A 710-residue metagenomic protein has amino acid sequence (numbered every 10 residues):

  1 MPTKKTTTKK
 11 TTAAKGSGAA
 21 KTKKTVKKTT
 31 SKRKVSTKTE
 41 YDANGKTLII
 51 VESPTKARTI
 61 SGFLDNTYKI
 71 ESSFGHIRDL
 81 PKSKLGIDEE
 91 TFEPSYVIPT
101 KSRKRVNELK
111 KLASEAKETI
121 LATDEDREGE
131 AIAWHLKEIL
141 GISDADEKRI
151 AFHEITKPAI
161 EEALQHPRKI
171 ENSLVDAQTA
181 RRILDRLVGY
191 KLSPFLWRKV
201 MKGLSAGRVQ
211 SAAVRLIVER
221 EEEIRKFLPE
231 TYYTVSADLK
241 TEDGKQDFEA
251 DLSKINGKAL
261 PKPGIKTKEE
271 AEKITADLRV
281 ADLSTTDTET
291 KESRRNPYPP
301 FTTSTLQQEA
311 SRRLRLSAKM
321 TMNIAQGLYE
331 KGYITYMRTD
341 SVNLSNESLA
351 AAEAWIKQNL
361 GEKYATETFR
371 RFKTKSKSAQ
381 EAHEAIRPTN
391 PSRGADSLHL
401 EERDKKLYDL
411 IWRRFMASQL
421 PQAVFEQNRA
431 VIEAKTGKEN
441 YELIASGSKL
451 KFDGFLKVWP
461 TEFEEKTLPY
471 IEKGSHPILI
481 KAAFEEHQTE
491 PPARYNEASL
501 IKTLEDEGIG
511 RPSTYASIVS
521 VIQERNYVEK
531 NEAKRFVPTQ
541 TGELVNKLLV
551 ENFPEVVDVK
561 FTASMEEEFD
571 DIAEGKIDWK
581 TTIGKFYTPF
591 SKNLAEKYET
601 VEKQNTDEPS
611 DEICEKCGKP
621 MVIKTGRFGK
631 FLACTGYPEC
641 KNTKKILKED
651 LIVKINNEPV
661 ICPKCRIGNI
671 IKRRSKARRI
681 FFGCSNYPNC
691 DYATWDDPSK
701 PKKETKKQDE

Functional and structural regions predicted by a protein language model:
P2-L48, T59, N66-Y68, D146 (+7 more regions): Basic, low-complexity terminal or inter-domain segments flanking catalytic cores
P2-R182, I265, E465, A483 (+1 more regions): Intrinsically disordered, low-complexity regulatory segments
I50, G62, E108-D144, K148-T290 (+1 more regions): Phosphate-backbone binding and catalysis cores of DNA-processing enzymes
P54-A57, T67-F74, P99-A116, G129-W134 (+18 more regions): Amphipathic alpha-helical transducer elements in NTP-driven molecular machines
S95-P99, R313, E507-G508: Flexible beta-alpha connector loops of hexameric P-loop NTPases
D124-E125, M201-S205, T290-P299, E309-L314 (+2 more regions): Conserved short loop/turn motifs at secondary-structure junctions
F227-L252, S284-I324, L632, G636: C-terminal accessory/connector segments of nucleic-acid motor ATPases
